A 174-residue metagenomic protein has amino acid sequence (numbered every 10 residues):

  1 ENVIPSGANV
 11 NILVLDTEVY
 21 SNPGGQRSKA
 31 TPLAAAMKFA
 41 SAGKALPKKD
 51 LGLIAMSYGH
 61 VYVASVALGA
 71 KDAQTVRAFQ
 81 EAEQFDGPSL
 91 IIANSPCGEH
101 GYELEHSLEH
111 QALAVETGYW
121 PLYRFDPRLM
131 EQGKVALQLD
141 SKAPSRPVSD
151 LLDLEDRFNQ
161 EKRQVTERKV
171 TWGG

Functional and structural regions predicted by a protein language model:
E1-G24, G69-D86: Thiamine diphosphate
E1-V3, Q26-A35, L104-A112: Short secondary-structure boundary/capping segments
N9, V19, A36, V63 (+1 more regions): N-terminal export/assembly segments and adjacent metallocofactor-ligating motifs of anaerobic energy-metabolism
L13, L51-A55, I91: Buried hydrophobic positions in well-ordered alpha/beta secondary-structure cores of metabolic enzymes
L13-L15, V66, I92-N94: Generic beta-strand/beta-sheet core signal
K29-F85: Conserved thiamine diphosphate
G69-G174: Glycine/aspartate-rich loop-and-adjacent alpha/beta segment that forms the canonical ThDP
